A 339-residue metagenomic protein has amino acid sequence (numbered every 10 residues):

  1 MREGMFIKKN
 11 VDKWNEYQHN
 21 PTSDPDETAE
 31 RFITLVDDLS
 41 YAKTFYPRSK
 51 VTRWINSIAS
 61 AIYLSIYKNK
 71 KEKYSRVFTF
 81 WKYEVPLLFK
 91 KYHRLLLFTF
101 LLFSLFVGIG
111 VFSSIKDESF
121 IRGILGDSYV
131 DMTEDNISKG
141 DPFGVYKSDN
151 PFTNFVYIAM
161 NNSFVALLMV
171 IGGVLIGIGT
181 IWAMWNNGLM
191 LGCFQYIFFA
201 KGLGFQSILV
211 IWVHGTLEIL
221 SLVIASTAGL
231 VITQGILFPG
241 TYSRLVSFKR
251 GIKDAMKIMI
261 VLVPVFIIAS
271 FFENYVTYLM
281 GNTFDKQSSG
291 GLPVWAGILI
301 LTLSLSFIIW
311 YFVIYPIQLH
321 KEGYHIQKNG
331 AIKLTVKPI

Functional and structural regions predicted by a protein language model:
M1-W81: Soluble N-terminal domains of membrane-associated systems
N56, V107, V111-N136: Interfacial/capping segments of alpha-helical transmembrane domains
K71, R76-H93, G144-V145, D149 (+2 more regions): Cytosolic juxtamembrane amphipathic/interface segments immediately preceding and feeding into a transmembrane helix
L87-L105: Alpha-helical transmembrane segments and their helix-start/interface "positive-inside/aromatic belt" motifs in integral
F106-G110, V165-L168, G173, T180-L203: Small-polar-interrupted transmembrane alpha-helices in polytopic inner-membrane proteins
G123-L168, L191, F199-K201, Q206: Interfacial loop/helix-cap signal at membrane boundaries in integral membrane proteins
Q195-T302: Hydrophobic alpha-helical transmembrane segments and adjacent short intramembrane/lumenal linkers of inner/organellar
H320-I339: Short, highly charged, low-complexity non-transmembrane loops/tails of multi-pass membrane proteins
